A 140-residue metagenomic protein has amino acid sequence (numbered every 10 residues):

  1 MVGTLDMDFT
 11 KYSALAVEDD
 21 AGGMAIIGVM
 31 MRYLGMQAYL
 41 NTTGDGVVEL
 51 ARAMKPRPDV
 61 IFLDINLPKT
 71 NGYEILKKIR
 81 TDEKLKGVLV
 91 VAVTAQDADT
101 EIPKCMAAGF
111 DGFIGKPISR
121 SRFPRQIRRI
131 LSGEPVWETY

Functional and structural regions predicted by a protein language model:
M1-L15, G28, R57, S121-Y140: Non-catalytic signal-transmission and effector/linker regions of two-component phosphorelay proteins
E18: Conserved acidic carboxylate
A21-L40: Two-component/phosphorelay signaling modules centered on CheY-like receiver
G35-G44, V48-L50, I114: Short hydrophobic/Thr-rich beta-strand motif most characteristic of the beta2 strand and flanking loop of CheY-like
P56-F62, L67: Active-site beta3 strand of CheY-like receiver
P68, K86, A98: The feature encodes the CheY-like receiver
V91-V93: Hydrophobic/aromatic residues positioned on beta-strands within the core alpha/beta folds
